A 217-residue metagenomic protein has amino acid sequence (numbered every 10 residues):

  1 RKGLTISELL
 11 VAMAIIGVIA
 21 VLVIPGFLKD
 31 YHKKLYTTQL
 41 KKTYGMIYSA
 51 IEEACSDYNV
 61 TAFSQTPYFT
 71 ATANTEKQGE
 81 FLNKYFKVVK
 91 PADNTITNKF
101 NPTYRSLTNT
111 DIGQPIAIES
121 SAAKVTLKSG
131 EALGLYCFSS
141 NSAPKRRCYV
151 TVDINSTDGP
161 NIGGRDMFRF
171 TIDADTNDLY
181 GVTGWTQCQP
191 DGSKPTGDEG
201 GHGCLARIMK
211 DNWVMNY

Functional and structural regions predicted by a protein language model:
K2-H32, Q39: N-terminal single-pass transmembrane signal-anchor helix
K33-F63, Y68-A71, Q78: Membrane-proximal N-terminal amphipathic helix
T72-Y217: Intrinsically disordered, low-complexity regions enriched in Pro/Ser/Thr/Gly and acidic residues
